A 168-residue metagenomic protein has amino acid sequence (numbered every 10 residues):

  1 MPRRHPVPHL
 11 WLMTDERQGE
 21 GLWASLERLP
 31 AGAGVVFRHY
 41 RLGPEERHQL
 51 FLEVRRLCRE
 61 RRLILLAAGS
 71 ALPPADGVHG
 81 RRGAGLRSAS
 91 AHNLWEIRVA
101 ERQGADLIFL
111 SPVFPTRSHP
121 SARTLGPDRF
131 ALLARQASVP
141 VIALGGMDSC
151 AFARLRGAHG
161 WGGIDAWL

Functional and structural regions predicted by a protein language model:
M1-G85: N-terminal positively charged helical leader segments and presequences
L12, Y40, V78-L86, L107-S121 (+1 more regions): Glycine-rich phosphate-binding active-site loops on the catalytic face of alpha/beta enzymes
E16-R17, A67-L72, S88-I97, V113 (+2 more regions): Glycine-rich beta-to-alpha transition loops that act as phosphate-gripper elements at the mouths of alpha/beta enzyme
G21-L22, E46, W95-V99, R129 (+1 more regions): Short acidic active-site motifs
S25-P30, I97-L110: Alpha/beta enzyme core
R28, A71, V99, L132 (+1 more regions): Well-formed, non-transmembrane alpha-helical positions, independent of function
R28-G32, Q103, Q136, R156-H159: Structural motif
L52-L66, G83-L94, R123-G146: Alpha-helix-loop-beta-strand connector modules within alpha/beta enzyme cores
